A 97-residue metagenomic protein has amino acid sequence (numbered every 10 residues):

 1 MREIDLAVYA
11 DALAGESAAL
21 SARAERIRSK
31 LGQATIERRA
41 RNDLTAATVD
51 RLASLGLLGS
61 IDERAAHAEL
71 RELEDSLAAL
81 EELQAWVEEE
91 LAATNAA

Functional and structural regions predicted by a protein language model:
M1-I36, H67-E74: Short, charge/polar-rich alpha-helical segments
A19, L31, R38, V49 (+2 more regions): Generic alpha-helical propensity signal that fires on short helical segments and nearby coil/disordered stretches
R23-S60: Extended alpha-helical coiled-coil "stalk/arm" regions that act as elongated linkers or oligomerization scaffolds
L58-L70: Extended, charged heptad-repeat coiled-coil rod domains that mediate dimerization and scaffolding in large chromosome
H67-A97: Long amphipathic alpha-helical coiled-coil segments
